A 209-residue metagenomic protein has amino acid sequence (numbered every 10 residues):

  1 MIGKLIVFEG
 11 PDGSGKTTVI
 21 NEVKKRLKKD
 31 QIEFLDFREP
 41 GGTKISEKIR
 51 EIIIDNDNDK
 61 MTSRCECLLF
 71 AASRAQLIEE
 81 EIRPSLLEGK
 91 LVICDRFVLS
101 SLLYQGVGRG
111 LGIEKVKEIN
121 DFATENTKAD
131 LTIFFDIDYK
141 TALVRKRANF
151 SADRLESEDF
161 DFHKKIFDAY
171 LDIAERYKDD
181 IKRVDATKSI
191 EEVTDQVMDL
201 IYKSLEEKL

Functional and structural regions predicted by a protein language model:
I2-L5: Pre-Walker A (Motif I) flank of P-loop NTPase domains
F8: Hydrophobic anchor at the beta1->P-loop junction of P-loop NTPases
G13: Walker A (P-loop) phosphate-binding loop of P-loop NTPases
K16: Conserved lysine of the Walker
V19: Hydrophobic positions on the alpha1 helix immediately C-terminal to the Walker A/P-loop
E22-K24, K140-L209: NTP-dependent small-molecule kinase module
I32-T124: ATP-dependent small-molecule kinase phosphotransfer cores that center on conserved nucleotide phosphate-binding segments
R96, S101-D168: A glycine- and Lys/Arg-enriched "phosphate-lid" helix/loop adjacent to the NTP-binding pocket of small-molecule kinases
